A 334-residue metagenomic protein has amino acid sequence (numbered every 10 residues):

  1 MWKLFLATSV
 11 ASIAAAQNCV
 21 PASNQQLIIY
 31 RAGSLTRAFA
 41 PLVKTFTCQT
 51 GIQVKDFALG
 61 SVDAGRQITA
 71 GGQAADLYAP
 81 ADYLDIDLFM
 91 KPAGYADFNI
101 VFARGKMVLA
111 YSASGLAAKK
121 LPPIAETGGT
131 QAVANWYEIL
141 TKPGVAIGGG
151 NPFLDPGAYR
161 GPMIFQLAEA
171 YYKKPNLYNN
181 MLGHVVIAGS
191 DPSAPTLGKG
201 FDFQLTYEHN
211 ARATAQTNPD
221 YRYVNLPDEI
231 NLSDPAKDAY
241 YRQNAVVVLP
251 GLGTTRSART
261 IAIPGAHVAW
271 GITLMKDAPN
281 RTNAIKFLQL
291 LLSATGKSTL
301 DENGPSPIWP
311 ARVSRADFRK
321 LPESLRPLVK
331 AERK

Functional and structural regions predicted by a protein language model:
M1-A7: Sec-dependent signal peptide recognition, specifically the positively charged N-region followed immediately by
A7-Q17: Hydrophobic h-region of N-terminal signal peptides that target proteins for export in Gram-negative bacteria
Q17-G71, D82-Y83, K91, A113-K334: Exported/periplasmic ABC-transporter solute-binding proteins
G71, A75-A79, D85-P92, A96-V101: Short beta-strand-centered segments that line the small-molecule binding cleft or hinge of alpha/beta clamshell
A103-G105, H267: Short, solvent-exposed loop/turn segments at the edges of secondary structure
